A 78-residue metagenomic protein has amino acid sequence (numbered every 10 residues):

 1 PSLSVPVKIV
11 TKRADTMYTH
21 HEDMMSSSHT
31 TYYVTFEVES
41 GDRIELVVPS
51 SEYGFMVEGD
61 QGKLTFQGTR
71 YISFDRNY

Functional and structural regions predicted by a protein language model:
P1-Y78: Oxidizing extracytosolic/periplasmic lumen-facing domains of membrane-embedded or membrane-associated proteins
